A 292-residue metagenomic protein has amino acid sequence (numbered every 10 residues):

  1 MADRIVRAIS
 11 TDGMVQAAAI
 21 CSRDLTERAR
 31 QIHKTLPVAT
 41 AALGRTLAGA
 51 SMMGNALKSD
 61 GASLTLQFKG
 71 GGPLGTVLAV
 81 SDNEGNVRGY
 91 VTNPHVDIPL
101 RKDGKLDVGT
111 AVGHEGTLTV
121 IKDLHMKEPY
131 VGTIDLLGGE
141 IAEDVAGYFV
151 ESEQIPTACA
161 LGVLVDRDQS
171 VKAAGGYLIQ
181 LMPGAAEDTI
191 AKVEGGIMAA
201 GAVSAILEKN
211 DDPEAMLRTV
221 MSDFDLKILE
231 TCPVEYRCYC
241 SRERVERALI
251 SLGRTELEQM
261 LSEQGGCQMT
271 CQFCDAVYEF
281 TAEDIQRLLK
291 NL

Functional and structural regions predicted by a protein language model:
M1-E230: Interaction interfaces in information-processing and related assembly proteins
M198-L292: Cys/His-clustered metal-coordination modules, chiefly Zn-binding fingers
